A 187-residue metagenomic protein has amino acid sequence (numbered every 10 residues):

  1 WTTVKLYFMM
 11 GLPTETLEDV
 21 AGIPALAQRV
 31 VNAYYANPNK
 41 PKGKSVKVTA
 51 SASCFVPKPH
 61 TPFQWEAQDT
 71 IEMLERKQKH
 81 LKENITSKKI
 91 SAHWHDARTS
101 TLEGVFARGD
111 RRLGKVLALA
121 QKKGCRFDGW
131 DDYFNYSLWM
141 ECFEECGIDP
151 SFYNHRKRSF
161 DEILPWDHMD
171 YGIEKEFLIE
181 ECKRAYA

Functional and structural regions predicted by a protein language model:
W1-T61, M73-A97: Conserved C-terminal portion of the radical SAM core fold that forms the substrate/S-adenosylmethionine-binding
F8-M9, C54-F55, P59-Q64, V105 (+2 more regions): Residue-level preference for alpha-helix termini and adjacent loops
P13-V20, A67-L74, G129-D132, L164 (+1 more regions): Hydrophobic alpha-helical scaffolding
D19-P24, F63-M73, F106-L113: Short secondary-structure boundary/capping segments
A27, I71-K77, L102, L113 (+1 more regions): Short, surface-exposed, charged/polar-biased interaction segments
T86-A187: Radical SAM enzyme core and accessory elements
